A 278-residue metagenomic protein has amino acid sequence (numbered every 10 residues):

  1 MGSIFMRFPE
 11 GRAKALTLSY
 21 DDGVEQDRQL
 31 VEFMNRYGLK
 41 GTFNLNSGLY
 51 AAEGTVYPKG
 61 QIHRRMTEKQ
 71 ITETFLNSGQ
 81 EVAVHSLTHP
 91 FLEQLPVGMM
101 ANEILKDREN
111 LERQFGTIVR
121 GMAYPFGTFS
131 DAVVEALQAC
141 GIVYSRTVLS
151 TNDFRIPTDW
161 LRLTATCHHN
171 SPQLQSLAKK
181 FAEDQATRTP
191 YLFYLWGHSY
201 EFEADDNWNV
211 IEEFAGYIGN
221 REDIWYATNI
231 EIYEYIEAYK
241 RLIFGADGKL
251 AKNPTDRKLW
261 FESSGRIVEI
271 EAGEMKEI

Functional and structural regions predicted by a protein language model:
M1-F8, S47, E112, Y144-D153 (+2 more regions): C-terminal domain-boundary segment and adjacent tail
M1-Q26: Boundary/entry segment of secreted carbohydrate-active catalytic domains
T17-L18, E81, I224: Hydrophobic "anchor" residues on beta-strands that sit immediately upstream of conserved functional sites
Y20-G23, S86, S199, N229: Active-site metal-binding loops of divalent metal-dependent hydrolases
V24, H168-E183: A Trp-anchored, charged/polar loop motif used as the substrate-binding/catalytic surface of acyl/ester-handling
L30-L39, F214-Y217: A short, Lys/Arg-enriched amphipathic alpha-helix followed by its capping loop at the start of a domain
N35-V143, S150-C167, Y191-S199: Metal-dependent polysaccharide deacetylase catalytic core of the NodB/CE4 family, i.e., the active-site-bearing domain
V97-N102, P172-Q175, D205-W208: Non-membrane alpha-helical structural segments and their capping/turn regions in soluble enzymes
